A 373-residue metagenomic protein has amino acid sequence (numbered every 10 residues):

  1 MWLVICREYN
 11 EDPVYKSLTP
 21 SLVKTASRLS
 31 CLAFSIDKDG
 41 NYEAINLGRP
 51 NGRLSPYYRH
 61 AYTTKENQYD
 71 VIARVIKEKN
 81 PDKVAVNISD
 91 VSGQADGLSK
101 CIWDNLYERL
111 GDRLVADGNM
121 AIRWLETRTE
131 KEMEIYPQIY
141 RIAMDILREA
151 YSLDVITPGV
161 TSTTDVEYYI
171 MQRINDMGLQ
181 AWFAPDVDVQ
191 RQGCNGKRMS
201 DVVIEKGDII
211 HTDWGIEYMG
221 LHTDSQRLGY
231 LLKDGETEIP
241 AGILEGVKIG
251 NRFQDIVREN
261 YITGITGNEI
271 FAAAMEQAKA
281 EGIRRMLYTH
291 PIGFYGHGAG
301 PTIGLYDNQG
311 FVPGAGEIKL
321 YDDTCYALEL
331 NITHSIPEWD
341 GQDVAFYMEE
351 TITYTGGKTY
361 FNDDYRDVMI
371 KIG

Functional and structural regions predicted by a protein language model:
M1-G373: Active-site neighborhoods and metal-handling regions in enzymes and metal-associated proteins
